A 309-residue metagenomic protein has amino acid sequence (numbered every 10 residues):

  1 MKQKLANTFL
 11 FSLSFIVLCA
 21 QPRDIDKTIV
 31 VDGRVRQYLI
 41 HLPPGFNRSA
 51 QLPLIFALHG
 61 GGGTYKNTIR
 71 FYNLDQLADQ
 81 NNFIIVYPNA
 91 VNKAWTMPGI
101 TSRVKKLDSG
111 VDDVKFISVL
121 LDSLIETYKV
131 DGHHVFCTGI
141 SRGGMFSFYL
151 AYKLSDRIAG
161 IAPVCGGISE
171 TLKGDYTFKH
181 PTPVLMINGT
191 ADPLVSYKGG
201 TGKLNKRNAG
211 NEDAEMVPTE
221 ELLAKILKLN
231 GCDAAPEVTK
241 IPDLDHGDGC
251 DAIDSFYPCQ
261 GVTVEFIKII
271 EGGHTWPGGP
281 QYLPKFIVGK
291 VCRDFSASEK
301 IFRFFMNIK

Functional and structural regions predicted by a protein language model:
M1-F9: Bacterial N-terminal signal peptides that target proteins for export
S12-A20: Hydrophobic h-region of N-terminal signal peptides that target proteins for export in Gram-negative bacteria
C19-L54, K66-Y72, Q80, S109 (+8 more regions): A domain-start/cap signature at the N-terminus of enzymes
I25-G45, S49-F136, Y152-K153, K198 (+1 more regions): Serine-hydrolase catalytic machinery in alpha/beta-hydrolase-like enzymes
F56-L58, V164, I269: Alpha/beta-hydrolase
M186-N188: Short beta-strand/loop motif that positions the catalytic acidic residue of the alpha/beta-hydrolase fold
D192-V195, H274-T275: Acidic catalytic loop of the alpha/beta-hydrolase fold
N211-D251: Acidic, glycine-rich loop-and-strand cores that form catalytic or ligand-binding grooves in diverse globular domains
